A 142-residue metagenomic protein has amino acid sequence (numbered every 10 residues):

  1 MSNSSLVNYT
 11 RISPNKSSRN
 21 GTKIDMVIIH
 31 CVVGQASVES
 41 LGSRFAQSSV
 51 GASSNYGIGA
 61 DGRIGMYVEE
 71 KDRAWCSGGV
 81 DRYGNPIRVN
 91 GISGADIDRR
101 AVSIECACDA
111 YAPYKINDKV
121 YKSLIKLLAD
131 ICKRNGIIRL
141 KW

Functional and structural regions predicted by a protein language model:
S2-R139: Active-site-adjacent loop/helix surface patches within enzyme catalytic domains that shape the substrate-binding cleft
